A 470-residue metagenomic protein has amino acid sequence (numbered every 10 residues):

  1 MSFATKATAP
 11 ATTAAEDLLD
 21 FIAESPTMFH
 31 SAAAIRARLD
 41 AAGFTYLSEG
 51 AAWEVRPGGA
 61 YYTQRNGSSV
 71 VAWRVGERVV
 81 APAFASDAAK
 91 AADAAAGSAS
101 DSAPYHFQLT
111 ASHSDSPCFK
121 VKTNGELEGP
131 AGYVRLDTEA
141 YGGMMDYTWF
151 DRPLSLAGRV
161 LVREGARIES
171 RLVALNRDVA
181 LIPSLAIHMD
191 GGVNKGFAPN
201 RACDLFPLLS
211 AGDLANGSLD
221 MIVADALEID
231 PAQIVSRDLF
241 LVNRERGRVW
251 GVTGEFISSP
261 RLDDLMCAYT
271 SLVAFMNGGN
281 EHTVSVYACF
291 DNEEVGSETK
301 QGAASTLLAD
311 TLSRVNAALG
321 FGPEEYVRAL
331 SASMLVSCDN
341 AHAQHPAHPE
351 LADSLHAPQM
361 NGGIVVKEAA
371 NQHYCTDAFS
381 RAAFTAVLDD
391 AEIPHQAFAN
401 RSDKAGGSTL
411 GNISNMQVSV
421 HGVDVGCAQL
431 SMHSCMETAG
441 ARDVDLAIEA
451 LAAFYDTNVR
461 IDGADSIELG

Functional and structural regions predicted by a protein language model:
M1-G470: N-terminal hydrophobic/helix-forming segments and targeting peptides
